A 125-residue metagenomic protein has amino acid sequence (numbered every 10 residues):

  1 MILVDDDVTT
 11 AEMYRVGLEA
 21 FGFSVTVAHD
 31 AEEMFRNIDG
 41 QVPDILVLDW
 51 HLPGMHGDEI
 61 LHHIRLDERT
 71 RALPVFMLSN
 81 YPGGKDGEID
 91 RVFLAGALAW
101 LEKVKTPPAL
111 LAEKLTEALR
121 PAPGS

Functional and structural regions predicted by a protein language model:
D5: Conserved acidic carboxylate
A11, P53, H62, R71: The feature encodes the CheY-like receiver
E12-A20: Charged docking surfaces used in two-component/phosphorelay signaling
V27, L52-M55: Residue-level signal for the "D+5" position in two-component response regulator receiver
V27-I45: Acidic, metal-coordinating helix/loop segments flanking the phosphotransfer/catalytic sites of two-component signaling
D30, H56-H62: Acidic catalytic/metal-coordinating carboxylates
D49: Active-site residues of response regulator receiver
E59, Y81-E113: Alpha4 helix (beta4-alpha4-beta5 surface) of REC/receiver domains from two-component response regulators
